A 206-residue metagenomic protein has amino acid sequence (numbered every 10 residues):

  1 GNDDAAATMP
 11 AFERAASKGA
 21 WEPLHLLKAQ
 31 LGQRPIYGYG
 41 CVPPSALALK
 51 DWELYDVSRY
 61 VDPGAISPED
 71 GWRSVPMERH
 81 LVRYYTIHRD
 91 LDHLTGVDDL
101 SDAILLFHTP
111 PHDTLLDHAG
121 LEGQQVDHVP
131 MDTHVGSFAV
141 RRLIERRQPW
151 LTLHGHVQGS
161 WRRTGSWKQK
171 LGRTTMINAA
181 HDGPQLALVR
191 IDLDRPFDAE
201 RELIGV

Functional and structural regions predicted by a protein language model:
G1-N2, H108, G155-H156: Active-site glycine-centered loops adjacent to acidic/histidine catalytic or metal-binding residues that shape
G1-Q33, A179: Core catalytic region of metal-dependent phosphoesterases/phosphodiesterases, especially metallo-beta-lactamase-like
D4-G19, L47-K50, W161-L171: Metal-dependent catalytic neighborhoods of phosphoester/phosphodiester hydrolases
M9-R14, D92-T95, S137-I144, G165-S166: Short amphipathic alpha-helical segments and helix-helix/interface helices
A16-A20, H93-D102, R142-W150: A structural motif corresponding to the C-terminal end of an alpha-helix and its immediate exit/capping segment
L24, Y37, I104, L151-L153 (+1 more regions): Hydrophobic/aromatic beta-strand patches that form the interior of the parallel beta-sheet core in alpha/beta enzyme
K28-G32, L47, L54-Y55, M131 (+3 more regions): Binuclear metal-dependent phosphoesterase catalytic core
R34-M131: Active-site-proximal loop/helix segment associated with metal-binding centers of metalloenzymes
